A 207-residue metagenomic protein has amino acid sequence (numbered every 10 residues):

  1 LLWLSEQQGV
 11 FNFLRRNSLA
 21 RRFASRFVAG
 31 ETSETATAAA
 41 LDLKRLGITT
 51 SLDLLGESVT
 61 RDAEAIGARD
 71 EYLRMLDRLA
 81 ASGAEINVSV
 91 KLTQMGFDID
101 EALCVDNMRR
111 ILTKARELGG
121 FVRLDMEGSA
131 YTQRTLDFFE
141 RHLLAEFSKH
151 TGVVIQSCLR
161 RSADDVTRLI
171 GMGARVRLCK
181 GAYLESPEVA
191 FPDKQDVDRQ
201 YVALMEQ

Functional and structural regions predicted by a protein language model:
L1-Q207: Positively charged, amphipathic and often flexible ligand-engagement surfaces
